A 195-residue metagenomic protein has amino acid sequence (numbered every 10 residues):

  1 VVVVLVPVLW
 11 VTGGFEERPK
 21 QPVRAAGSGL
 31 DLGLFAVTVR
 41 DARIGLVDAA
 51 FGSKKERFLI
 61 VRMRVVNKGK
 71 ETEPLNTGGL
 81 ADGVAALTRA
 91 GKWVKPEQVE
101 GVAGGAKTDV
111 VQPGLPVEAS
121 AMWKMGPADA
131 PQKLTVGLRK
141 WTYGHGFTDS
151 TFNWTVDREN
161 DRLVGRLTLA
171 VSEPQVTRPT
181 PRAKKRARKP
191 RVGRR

Functional and structural regions predicted by a protein language model:
V1-D41, G45-D48, A130, T155-R195: Membrane engagement elements in two modes
D31, S53-R57, P113-L115, A128-A130: Solvent-exposed loop and beta-edge segments used for protein-protein assembly and interaction
D31-F35, A90, R139-W141: Short strand-coil-strand connectors
F35, L59-V61, N67, V117: Hydrophobic core residues within well-ordered beta-strands of beta-rich domains
G45, S53, V66-E118, G144-S150 (+2 more regions): The feature marks short-to-medium sequence segments in extracytoplasmic or secretory-pathway proteins
M125-T151: Short, surface-exposed ligand- or partner-binding patches at beta-edge/loop junctions that are enriched in aromatics
